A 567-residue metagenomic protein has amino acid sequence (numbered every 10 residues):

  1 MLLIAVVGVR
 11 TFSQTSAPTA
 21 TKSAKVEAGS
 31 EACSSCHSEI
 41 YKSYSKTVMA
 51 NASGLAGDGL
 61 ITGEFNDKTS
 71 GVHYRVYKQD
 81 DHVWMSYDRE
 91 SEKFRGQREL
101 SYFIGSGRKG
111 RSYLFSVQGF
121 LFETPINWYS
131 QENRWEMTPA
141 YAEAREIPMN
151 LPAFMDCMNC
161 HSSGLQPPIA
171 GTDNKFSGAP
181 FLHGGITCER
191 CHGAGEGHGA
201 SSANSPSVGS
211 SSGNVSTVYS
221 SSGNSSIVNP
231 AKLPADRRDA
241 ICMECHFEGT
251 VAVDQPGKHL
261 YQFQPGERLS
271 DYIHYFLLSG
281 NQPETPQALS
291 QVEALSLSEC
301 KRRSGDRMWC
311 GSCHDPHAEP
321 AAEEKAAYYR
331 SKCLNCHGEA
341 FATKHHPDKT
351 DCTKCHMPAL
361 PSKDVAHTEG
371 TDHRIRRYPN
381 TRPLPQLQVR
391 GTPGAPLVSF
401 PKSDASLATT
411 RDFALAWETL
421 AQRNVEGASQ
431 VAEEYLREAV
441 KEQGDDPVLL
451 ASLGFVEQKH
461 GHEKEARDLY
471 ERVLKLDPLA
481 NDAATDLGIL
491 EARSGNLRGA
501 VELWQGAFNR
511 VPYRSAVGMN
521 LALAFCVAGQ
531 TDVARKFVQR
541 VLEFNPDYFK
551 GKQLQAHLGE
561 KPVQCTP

Functional and structural regions predicted by a protein language model:
T15-S16, A24, E31, E39-S106 (+3 more regions): Primarily the internal scaffold of c-type cytochrome electron-transfer domains, especially repeated/multiheme c-type
E442, L476, N509-V511, F544: Structural marker of alpha-solenoid helical repeat scaffolds
D446-V448, N481-D482, R514-A516, F549-K550: Helix-start (N-cap) detector for alpha-helical repeat units in TPR-like alpha-solenoids, especially tetratricopeptide
